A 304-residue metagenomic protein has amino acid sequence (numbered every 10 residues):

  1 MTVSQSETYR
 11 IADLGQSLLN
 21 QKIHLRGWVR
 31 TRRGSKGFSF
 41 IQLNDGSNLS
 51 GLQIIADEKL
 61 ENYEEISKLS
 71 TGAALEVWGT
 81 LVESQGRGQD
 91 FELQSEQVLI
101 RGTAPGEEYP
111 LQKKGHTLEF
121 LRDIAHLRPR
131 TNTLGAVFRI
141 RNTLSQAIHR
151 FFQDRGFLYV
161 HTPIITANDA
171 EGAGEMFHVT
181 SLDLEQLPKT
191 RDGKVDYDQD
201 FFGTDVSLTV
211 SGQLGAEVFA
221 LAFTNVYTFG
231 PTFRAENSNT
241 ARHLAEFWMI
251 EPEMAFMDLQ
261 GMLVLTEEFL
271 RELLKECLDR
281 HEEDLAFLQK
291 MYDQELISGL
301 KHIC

Functional and structural regions predicted by a protein language model:
M1-C304: Class II aminoacyl-tRNA synthetase catalytic cores and aaRS-like
